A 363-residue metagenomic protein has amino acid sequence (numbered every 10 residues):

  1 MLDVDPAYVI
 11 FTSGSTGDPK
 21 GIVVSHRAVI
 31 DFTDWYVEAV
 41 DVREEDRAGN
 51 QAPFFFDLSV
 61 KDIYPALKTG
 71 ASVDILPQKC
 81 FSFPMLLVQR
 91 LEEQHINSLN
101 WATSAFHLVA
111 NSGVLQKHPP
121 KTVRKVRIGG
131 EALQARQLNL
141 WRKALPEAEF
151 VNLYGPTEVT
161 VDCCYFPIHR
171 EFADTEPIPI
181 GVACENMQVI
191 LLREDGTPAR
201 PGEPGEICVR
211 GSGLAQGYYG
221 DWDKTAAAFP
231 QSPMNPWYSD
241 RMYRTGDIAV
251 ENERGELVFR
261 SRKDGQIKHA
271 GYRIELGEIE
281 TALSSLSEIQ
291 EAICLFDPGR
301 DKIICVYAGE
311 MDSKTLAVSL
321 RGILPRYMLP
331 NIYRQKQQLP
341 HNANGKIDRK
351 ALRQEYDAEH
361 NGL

Functional and structural regions predicted by a protein language model:
M1-F11, V42-A48, F54, E185: Conserved pre-ATP/AMP-binding loop-to-beta segment of ANL
M1-P6, T33, K121, D174-I178: Flexible, low-complexity linker/hinge segments
P6, H26, A48, F54 (+18 more regions): Generic structural signal for small/hydrophobic residues in well-ordered secondary structure, especially within
V9-I22: Conserved adenylation A10 loop of the ANL superfamily
K20-G49, D57-N97: Conserved AMP-binding/adenylation subdomain of ANL enzymes
V29, E149-N152, P167-L363: AMP-dependent adenylate-forming
K68-A71, I96-N100, A110-P179, Q188: Gly/Ser/Thr-rich phosphate-binding loop
M85-V88, L115, E280-T281: Short hydrophobic/charged patches on amphipathic alpha-helices used for structural packing and interfaces
